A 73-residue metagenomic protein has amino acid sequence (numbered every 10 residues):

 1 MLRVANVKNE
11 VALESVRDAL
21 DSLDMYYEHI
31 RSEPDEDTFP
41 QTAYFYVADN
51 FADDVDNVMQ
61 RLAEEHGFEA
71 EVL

Functional and structural regions predicted by a protein language model:
M1, A19-S22, R61, V72: Acidic/proline-rich low-complexity IDRs
L2-E14, A48-F51: Short, surface-exposed ligand-recognition loops at beta-strand->loop->(often short) alpha-helix junctions that present
R3-N6, T42-Y44, E69-E71: Ser/Thr- (and often Asn-) enriched beta-sheet segments in non-cytosolic proteins
K8-H29, M59: Short amphipathic alpha-helix segments
V16-R17, A52-E64: Charge-rich, low-aromatic oligomerization/scaffolding segments with amphipathic character
M25-D56: Acidic, low-complexity, intrinsically disordered interaction modules
Y26-S32, Q60-L73: Conserved short beta-strand edge segments in small beta-sheet-based binding/regulatory domains
